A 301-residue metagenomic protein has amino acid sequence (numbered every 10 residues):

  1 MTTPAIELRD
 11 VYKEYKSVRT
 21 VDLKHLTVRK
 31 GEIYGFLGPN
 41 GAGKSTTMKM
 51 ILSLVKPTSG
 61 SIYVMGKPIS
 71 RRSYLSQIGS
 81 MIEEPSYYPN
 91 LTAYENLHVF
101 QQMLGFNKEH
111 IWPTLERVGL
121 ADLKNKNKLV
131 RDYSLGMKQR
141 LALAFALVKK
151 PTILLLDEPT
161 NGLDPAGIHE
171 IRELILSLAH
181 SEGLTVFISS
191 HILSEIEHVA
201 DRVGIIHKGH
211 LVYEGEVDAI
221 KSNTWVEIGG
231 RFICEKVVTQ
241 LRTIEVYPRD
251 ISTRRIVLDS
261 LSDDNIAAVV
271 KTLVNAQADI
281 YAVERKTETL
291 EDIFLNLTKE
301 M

Functional and structural regions predicted by a protein language model:
G60-Y74: Conserved ABC transporter NBD signature motif
H98, Q102, E109-N125: Conserved ABC ATPase "signature" region
K150: Conserved catalytic motifs of ABC-family nucleotide-binding domains
L154-E158: Catalytic Walker B motif of ABC-type/P-loop ATPase nucleotide-binding domains
R172-L258: ABC transporter nucleotide-binding domain
V226-D292, L297: Short, charged/small-residue-rich alpha-helical element at the C-terminal edge of ABC transporter nucleotide-binding
